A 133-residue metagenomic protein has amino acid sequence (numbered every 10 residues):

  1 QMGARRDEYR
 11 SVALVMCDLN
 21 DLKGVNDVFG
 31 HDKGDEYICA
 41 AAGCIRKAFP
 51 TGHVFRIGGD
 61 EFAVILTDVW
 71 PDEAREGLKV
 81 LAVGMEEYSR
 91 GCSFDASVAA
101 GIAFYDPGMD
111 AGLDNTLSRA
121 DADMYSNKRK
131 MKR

Functional and structural regions predicted by a protein language model:
M2-A13, N20-K47, F55-G59, A63-V64 (+3 more regions): Conserved long alpha-helical elements within nucleotide-processing catalytic cores of c-di-GMP signaling and class III
L14-M16, C92-S118: A structural preference for long, well-packed, hydrophobic secondary-structure segments
F29, G101-A103, K130: Flexible, nucleotide-binding loop/lid elements of kinase catalytic cores
F55-I57, V83-G101, K132: Catalytic core regions of nucleotide second-messenger enzymes
V64-V69, F104-D106: Short beta-strand-to-loop capping motifs
R75-K79, E86, Y105-R133: Catalytic-core segments of nucleotide cyclases and related cyclic-nucleotide turnover enzymes
